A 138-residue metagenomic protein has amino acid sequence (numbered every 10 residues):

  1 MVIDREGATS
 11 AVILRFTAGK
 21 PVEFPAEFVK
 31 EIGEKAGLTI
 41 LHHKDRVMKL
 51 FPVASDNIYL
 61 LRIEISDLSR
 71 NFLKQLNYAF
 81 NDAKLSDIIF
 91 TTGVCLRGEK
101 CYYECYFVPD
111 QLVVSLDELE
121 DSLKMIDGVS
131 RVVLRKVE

Functional and structural regions predicted by a protein language model:
V2-S10, A36, L41-E138: A conserved regulatory-domain signal marking ACT and ACT-like small-molecule sensing domains and adjacent regulatory
T9-H42: Short beta-strand-centered segments at strand-helix junctions
